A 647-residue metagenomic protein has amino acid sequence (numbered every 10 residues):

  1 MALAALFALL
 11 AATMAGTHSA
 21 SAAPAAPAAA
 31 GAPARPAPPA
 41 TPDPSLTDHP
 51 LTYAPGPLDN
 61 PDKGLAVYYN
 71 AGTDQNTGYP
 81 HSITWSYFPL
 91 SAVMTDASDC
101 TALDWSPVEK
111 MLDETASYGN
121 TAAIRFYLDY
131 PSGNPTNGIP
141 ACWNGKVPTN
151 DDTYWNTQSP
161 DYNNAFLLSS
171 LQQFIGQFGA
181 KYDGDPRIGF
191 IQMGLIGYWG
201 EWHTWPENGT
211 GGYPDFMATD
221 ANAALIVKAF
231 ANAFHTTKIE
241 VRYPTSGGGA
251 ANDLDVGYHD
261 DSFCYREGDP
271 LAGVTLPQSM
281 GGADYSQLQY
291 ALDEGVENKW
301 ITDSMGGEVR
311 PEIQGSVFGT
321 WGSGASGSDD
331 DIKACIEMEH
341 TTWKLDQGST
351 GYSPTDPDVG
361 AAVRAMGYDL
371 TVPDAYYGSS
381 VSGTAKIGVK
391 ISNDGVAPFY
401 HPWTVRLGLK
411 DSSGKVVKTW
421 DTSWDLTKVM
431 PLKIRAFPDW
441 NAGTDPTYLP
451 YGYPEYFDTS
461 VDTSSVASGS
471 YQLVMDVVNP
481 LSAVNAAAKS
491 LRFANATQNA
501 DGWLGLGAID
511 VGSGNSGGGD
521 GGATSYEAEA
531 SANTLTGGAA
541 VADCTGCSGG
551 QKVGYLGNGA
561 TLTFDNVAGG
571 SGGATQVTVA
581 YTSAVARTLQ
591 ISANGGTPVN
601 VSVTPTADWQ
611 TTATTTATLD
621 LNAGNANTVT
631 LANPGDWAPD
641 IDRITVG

Functional and structural regions predicted by a protein language model:
M1-P24: Secretory targeting and sorting signals
S21-P42: Low-complexity, acidic Ser/Thr/Pro-rich repeat tracts that form intrinsically disordered stalk/linker regions of very
A28, G360, R364-G518: Extracellular/luminal regions of secreted and cell-surface proteins that mediate adhesion/ECM remodeling
P33, D411, D458, S470-G647: Extracytoplasmic
R35-L167, V296-T355: N-terminal substrate-binding region of glycoside hydrolase catalytic domains
P39-N70, A116, F190-G197, E207-S349: Catalytic-core regions of glycoside hydrolase
P80-S82, Y118-A122, G184-G189, H235-I239: Short, well-ordered coil/turn segments that N-cap beta-strands
M111-A116, Y154-Q192, N222-A229: An active-site-proximal structural segment forming one wall of the substrate-binding cleft that immediately precedes
